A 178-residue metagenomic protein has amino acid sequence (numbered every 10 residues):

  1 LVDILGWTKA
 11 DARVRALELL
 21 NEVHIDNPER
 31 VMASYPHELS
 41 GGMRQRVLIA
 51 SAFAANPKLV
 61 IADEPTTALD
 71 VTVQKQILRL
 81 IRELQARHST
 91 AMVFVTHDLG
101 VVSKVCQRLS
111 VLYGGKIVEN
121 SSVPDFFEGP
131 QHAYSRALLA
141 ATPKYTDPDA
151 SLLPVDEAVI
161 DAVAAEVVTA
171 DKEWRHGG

Functional and structural regions predicted by a protein language model:
D11-R30, L139-A140: Conserved ABC ATPase "signature" region
D26-E29, S122-G178: Short catalytic/signature loops enriched in Gly
A54-K58: A short, proline-enriched helix->beta-strand linker immediately N-terminal to the Walker B motif in ABC-type P-loop
K75-S89, G100: Helical segment within the ABC ATPase nucleotide-binding domain
V102-K104: A short, surface-exposed alpha-helical micro-motif characterized by mixed small hydrophobic and charged/polar residues
R108, N120: Short, glycine/charged-rich "phosphate-handling" switch motifs in NTP-dependent and phosphotransfer domains
